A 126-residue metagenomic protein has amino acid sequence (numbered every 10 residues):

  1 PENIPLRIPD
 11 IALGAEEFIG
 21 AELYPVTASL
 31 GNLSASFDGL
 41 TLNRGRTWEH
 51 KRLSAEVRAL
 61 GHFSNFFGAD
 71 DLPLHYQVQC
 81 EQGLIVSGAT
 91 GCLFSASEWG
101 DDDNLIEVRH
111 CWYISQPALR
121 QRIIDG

Functional and structural regions predicted by a protein language model:
P1-G14: Charged, glycine-rich intrinsically disordered N-terminal tails and low-complexity linkers that flank
L13-G126: Nucleic-acid nuclease catalytic cores
